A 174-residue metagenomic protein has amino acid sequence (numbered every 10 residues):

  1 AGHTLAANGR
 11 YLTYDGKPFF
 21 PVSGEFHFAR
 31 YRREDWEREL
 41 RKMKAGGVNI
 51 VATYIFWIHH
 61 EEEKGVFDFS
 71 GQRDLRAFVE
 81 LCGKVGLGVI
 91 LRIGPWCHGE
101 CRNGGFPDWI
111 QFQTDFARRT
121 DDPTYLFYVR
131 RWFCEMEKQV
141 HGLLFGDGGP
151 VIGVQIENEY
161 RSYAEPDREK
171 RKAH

Functional and structural regions predicted by a protein language model:
A1-I50, E80, K84, G88: N-terminal carbohydrate-binding accessory modules
A7, E62-K64, V140: Residue-level signal for pocket-adjacent positions within structured domains
V22, H60-E61, R118-R119: A short, mixed-charge helix-start or loop-turn motif at secondary-structure junctions
V22-H27, A52-Y54, I90-G94, Q155-E157: A cross-family glycoside hydrolase active-site/sugar-binding cleft signature
A29-W36, D68, Q72, D122 (+2 more regions): Solvent-exposed, acidic/flexible segments
Y31-R32, E61-G65, R161-P166: A generic structural signal for short coil/turn motifs at secondary-structure boundaries
W36-G104, D108-I110: Aromatic-lined substrate-binding rim segments of carbohydrate-active enzymes
E80, K84-H174: Active-site region of glycoside hydrolase catalytic domains
